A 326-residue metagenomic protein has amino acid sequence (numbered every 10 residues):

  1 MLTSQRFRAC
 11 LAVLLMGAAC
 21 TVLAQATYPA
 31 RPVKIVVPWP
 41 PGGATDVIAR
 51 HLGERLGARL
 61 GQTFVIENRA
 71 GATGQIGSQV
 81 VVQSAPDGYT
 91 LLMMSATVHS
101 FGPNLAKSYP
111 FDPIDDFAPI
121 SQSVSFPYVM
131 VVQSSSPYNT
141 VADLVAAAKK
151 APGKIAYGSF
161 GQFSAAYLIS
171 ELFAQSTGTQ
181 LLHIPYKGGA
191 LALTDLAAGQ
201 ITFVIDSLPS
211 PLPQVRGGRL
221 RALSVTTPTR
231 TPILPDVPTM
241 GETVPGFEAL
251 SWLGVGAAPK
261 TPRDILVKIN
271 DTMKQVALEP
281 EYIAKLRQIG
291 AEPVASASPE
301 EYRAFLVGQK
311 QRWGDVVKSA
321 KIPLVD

Functional and structural regions predicted by a protein language model:
M1-V13: Bacterial N-terminal signal peptides that target proteins for export
A19-A24: N-terminal signal peptide c-region/cleavage motif recognized by signal peptidases
Q25-D115, K154, G178-S207, Q214 (+2 more regions): N-terminal (or domain-start) structured segment
A30-P32, S176, R216, R263-D326: An extracytoplasmic/periplasmic, membrane-proximal ligand-sensing/linker region
Q83-Y89, N104-L191, M240, P245 (+1 more regions): Hinge/capping helix and adjacent helix->loop/strand transition within the periplasmic-binding protein
G88-L92, V129, T202-F203, R221-A222 (+1 more regions): Short, Asp-centered acidic motifs that coordinate Mg2+ and/or phosphate in catalytic or ligand-binding sites
M93-V98, S159, G189, D206-P211 (+3 more regions): Beta->alpha turn/N-cap motifs
L191-V244: Anionic-ligand binding region
